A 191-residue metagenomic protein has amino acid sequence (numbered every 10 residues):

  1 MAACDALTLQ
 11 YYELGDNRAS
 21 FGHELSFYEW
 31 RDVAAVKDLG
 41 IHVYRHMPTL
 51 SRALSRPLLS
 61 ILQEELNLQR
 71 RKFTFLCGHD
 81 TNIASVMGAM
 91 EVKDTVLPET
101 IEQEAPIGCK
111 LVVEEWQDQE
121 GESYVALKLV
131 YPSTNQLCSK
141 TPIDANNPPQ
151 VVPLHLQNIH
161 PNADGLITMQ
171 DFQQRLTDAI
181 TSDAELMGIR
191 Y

Functional and structural regions predicted by a protein language model:
M1-Y191: Signature for phosphate-centric chemistry
